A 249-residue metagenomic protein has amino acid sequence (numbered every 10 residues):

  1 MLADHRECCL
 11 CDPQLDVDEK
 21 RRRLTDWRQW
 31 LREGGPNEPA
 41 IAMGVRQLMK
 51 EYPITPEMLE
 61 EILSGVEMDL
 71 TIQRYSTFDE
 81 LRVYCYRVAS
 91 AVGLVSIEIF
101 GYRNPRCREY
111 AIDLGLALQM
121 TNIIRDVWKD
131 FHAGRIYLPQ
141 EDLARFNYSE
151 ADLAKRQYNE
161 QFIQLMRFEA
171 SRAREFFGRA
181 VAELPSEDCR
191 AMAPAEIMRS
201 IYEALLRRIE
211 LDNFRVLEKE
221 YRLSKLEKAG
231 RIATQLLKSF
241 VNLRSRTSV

Functional and structural regions predicted by a protein language model:
M1-L118, I124, W128-V249: Catalytic cores of Mg2+-dependent Asp-rich isoprenoid enzymes
